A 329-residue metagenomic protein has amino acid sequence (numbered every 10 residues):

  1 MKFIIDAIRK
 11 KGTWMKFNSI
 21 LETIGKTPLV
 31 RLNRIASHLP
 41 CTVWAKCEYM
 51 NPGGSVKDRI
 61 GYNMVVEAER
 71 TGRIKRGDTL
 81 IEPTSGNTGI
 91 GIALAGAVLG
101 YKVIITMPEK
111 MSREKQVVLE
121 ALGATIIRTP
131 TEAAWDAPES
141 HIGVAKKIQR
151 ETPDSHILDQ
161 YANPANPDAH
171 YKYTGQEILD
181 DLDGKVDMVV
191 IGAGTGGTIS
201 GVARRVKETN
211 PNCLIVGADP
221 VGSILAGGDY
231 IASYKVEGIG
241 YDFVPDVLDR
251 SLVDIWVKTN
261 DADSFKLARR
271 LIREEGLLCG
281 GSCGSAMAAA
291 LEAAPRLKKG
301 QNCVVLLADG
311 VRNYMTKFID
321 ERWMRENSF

Functional and structural regions predicted by a protein language model:
K2-F329: PLP-dependent amino-acid enzyme catalytic core
